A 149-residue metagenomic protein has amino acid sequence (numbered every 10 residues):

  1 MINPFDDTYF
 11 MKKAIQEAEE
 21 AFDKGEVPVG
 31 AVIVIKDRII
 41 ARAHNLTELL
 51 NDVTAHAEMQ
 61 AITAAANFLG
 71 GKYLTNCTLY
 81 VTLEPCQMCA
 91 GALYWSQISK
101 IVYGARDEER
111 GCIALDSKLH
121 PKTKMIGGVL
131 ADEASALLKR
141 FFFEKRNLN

Functional and structural regions predicted by a protein language model:
M1-A21, P85-N149: Zinc-dependent deaminase
A14, A18-A21, A31, A41 (+2 more regions): Small-residue (primarily alanine) positions within well-ordered alpha-helices, especially packing/interaction faces
G25-V29, T75: Short, basic and Ser/Thr-rich N-terminal targeting/leader segments
V29-D37: Short beta-strand scaffold segments in enzyme catalytic cores
A31, G70-G71, L115-S117: Short secondary-structure boundary/capping segments
I40-T47: Short beta->alpha transition motifs characteristic of CBS
T47, V81, A105: Residues that line or immediately flank small-molecule/substrate-binding pockets and catalytic motifs
N51-E84, M88: Helix-adjacent hinge/juxtasegments
